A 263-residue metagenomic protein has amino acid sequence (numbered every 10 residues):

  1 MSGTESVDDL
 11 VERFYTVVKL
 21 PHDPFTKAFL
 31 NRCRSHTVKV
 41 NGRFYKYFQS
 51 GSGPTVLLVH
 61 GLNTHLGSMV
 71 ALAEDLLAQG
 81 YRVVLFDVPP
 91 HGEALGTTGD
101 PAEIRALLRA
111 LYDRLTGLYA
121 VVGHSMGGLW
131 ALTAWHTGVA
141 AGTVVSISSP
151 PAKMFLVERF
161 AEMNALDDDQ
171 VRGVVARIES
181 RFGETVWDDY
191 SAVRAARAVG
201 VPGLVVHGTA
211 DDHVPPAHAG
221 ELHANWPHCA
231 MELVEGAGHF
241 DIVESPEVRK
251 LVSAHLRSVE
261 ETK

Functional and structural regions predicted by a protein language model:
M1-K39: An N-terminal hydrophobic leader/cap segment in hydrolases
L66, A73-L95: Conserved alpha/beta-hydrolase
T98-Y119: Alpha/beta-hydrolase active-site loop
V122-G123, G127-A131: Gly/Ala-rich beta-loop-alpha elbow adjacent to hydrolase catalytic centers
T137-T185: Hydrolase active-site cap/lid region
A198-G200, V205-H207, D211: Short beta-strand/loop motif that positions the catalytic acidic residue of the alpha/beta-hydrolase fold
D212-H218: Conserved alpha/beta-hydrolase "acid-adjacent" motif
A237-E247: Catalytic histidine-centered segment of alpha/beta-hydrolase-like enzymes
